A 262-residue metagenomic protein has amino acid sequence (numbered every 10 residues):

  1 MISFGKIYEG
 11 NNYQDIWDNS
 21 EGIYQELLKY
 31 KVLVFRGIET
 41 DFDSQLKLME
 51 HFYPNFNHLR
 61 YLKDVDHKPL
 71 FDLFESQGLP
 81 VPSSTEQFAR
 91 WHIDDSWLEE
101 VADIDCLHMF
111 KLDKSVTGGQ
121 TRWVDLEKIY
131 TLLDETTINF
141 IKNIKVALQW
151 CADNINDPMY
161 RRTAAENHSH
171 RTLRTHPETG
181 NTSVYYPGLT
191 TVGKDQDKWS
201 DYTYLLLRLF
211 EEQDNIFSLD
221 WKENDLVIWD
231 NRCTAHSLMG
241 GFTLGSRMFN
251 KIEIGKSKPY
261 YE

Functional and structural regions predicted by a protein language model:
M1-E223, R232-E262: Non-heme Fe(II) oxygenase catalytic core, chiefly the N-lobe of the double-stranded beta-helix
